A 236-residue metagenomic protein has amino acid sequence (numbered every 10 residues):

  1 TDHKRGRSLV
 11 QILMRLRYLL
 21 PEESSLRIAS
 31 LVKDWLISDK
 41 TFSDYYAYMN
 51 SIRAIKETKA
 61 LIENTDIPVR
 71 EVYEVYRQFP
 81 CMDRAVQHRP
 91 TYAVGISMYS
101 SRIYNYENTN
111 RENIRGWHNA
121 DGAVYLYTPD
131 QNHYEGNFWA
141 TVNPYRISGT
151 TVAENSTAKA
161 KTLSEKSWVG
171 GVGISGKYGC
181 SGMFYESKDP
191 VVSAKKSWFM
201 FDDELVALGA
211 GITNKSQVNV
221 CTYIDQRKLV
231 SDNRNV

Functional and structural regions predicted by a protein language model:
D2-V236: Extended polysaccharide-engagement surfaces of secreted carbohydrate-active enzymes
